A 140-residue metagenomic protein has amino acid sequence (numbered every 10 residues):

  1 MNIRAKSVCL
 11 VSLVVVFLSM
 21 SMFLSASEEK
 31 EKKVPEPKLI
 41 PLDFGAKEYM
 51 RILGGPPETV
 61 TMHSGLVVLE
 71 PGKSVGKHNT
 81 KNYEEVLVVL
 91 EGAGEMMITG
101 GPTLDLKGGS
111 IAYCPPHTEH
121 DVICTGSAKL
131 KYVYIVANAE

Functional and structural regions predicted by a protein language model:
M1-S12: Bacterial N-terminal signal peptides that target proteins for export
K6, S21-H63, P71, G76 (+2 more regions): A short, N-terminal "cap"/entry segment at the start of jelly-roll beta-barrel domains of the cupin/DSBH fold
V11-S21: Bacterial N-terminal signal peptides
M62-S64, E84, H117: Extracytoplasmic
L66-E70, K81-M96: Short, conserved beta-strand element in jelly-roll/cupin
S74-G76, T80, E95, I111-A112 (+1 more regions): Histidine-centered metal-chelating micro-motifs
G100-P116: Short acidic-glycine-tyrosine-enriched beta hairpin
P116-E140: Ligand-binding loop in jelly-roll beta-barrel domains
